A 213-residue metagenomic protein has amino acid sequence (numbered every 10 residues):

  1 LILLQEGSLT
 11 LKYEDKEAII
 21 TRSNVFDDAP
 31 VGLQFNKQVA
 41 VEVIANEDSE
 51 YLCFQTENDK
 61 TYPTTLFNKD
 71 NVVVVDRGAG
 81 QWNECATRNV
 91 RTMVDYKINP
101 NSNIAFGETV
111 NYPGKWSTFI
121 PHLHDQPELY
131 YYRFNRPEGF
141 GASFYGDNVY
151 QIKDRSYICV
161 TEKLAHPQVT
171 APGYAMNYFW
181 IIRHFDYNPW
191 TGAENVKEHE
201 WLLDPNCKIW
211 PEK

Functional and structural regions predicted by a protein language model:
L1-E17, P113-G114, F119, D125-Y157 (+1 more regions): Glycine- and acidic-residue-biased ligand/ion/polar-headgroup-sensing regions
L1-I44: Extended, compositionally biased flexible segments
T21-R22, F54, Y62-T65, Y130-Y131 (+1 more regions): A short, polar/proline- and glycine-enriched secondary-structure boundary/capping micro-motif
F26-N46, T56, Q151-G173, F179-R183: Conserved metal-binding segment of the jelly-roll/cupin
K37, A45, C53-N58, V94-Y96 (+3 more regions): Short, structured patches in soluble enzyme cores that scaffold and shape functional sites
E42-D48, P100, N135-G139, N148: Secondary-structure boundary elements
D48-N89, F144, F179-K213: Double-stranded beta-helix
Q81-E128: A short glycine-rich, His/Asp/Glu-containing loop-to-beta-strand
